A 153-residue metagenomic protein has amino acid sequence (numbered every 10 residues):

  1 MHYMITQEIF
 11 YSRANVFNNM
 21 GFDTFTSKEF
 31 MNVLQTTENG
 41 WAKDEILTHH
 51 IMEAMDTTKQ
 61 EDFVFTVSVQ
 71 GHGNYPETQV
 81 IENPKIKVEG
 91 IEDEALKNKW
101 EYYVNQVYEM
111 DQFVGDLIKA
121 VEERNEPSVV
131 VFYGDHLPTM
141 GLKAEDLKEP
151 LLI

Functional and structural regions predicted by a protein language model:
M1-I153: Solvent-exposed soluble domains appended to multi-pass membrane proteins
